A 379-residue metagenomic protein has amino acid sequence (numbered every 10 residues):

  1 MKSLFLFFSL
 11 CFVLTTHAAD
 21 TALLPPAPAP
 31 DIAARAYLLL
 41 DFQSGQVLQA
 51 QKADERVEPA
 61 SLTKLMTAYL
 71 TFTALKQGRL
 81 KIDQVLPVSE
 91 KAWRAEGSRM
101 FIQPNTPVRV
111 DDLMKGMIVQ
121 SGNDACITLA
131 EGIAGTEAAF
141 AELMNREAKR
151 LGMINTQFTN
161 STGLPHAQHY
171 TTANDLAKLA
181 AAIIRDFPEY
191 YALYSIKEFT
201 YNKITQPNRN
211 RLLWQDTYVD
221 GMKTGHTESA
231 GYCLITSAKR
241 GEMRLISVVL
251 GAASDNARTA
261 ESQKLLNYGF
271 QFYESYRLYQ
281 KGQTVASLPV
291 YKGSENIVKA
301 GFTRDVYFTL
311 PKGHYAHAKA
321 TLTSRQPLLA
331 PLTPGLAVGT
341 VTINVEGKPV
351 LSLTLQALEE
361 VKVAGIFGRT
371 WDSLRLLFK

Functional and structural regions predicted by a protein language model:
M1-K2: N-terminal hydrophobic targeting signals that begin at the initiator methionine
F5-T15: Bacterial N-terminal signal peptides
S9, P28-P30, A50, A238 (+2 more regions): Sterically constrained small-residue positions within well-ordered secondary structures of folded domains
T15-A22, Q356: Bacterial Sec-dependent signal peptides at the C-terminal "C-region" and cleavage site
A19-A177, A181-F187, E198-N202: Active-site-adjacent loops and short helices of periplasmic peptidoglycan-processing enzymes
M153-Q157, P165-Y170, N174-K379: Domain-terminus/edge residues, biased toward the C-terminal soluble/receptor-binding domains of extracytoplasmic
